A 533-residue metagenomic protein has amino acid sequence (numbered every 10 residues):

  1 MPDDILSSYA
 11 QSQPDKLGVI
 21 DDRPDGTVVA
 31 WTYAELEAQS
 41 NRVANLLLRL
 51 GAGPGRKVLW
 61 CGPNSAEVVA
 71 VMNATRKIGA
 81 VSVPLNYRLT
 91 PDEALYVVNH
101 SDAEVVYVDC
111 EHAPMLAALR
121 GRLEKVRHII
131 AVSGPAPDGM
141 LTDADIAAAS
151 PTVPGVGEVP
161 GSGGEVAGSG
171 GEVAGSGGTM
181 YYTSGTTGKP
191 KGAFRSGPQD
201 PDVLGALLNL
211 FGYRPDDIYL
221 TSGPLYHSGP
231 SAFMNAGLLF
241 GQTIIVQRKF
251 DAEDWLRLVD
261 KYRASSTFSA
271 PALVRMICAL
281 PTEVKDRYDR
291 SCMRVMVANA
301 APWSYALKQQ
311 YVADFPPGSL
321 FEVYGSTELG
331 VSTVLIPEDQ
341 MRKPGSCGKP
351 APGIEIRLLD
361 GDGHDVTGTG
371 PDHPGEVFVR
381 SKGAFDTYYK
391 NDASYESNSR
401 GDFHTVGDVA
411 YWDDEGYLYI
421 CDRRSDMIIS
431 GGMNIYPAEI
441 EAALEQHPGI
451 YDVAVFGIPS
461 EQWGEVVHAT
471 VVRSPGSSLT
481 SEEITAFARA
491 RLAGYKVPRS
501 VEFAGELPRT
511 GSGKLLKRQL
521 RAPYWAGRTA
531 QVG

Functional and structural regions predicted by a protein language model:
D15, V19-S65, V69-N73, T90-L95: Conserved AMP-binding/adenylate-forming core of the ANL superfamily
D22, K57, P63-V83, Y87-P91 (+4 more regions): A short helix-loop-beta submotif of the ANL/AMP-binding
D25, P114-G178, K189, E283: ANL superfamily adenylate-forming
A30-A34, G178-D202: Conserved AMP-binding A3 loop
R49-L50, N73, K77-A147, P475-S477: Structural core segment of the AMP-binding/adenylate-forming
V68, L89, L95, V106-V108 (+11 more regions): AMP-binding/adenylate-forming catalytic core of the ANL superfamily
Y181, L239, A264-F268, T282-R342 (+2 more regions): Gly/Ser/Thr-rich phosphate-binding loop
P201-I218, S222, Y226-S266, L280: Conserved AMP-binding/adenylation subdomain of ANL enzymes
